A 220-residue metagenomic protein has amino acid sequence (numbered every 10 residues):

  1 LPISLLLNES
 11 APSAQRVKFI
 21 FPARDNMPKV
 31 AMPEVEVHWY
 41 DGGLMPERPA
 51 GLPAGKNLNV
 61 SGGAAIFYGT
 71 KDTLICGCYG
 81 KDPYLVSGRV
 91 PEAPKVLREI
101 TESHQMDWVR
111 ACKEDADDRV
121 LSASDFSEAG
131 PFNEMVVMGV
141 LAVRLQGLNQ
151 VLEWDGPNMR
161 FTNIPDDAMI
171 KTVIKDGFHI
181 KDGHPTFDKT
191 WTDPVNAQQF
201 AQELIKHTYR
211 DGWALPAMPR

Functional and structural regions predicted by a protein language model:
P2-F126, G130-M169, V173-R220: Glycine-rich, aromatic-lined ligand/substrate-binding cores of catalytic and carbohydrate-binding domains
